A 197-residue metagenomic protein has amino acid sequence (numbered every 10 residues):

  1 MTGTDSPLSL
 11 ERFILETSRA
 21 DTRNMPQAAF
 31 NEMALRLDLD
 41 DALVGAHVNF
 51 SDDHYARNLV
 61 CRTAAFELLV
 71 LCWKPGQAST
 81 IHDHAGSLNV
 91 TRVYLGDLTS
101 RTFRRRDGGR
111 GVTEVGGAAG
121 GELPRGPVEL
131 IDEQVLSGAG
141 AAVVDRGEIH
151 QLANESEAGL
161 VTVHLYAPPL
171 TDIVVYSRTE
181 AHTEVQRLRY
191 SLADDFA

Functional and structural regions predicted by a protein language model:
M1-D41: N-terminal leader/capping segments at the start of a protein or of a new domain
A46-P75: A short glycine-rich, His/Asp/Glu-containing loop-to-beta-strand
L69-H84, V135-L136, R146: Conserved short histidine dyad/triad with adjacent acidic residue
P75, G86-G108, G121: Glycine- and acidic-residue-biased ligand/ion/polar-headgroup-sensing regions
T80-H82, T91, S100-R101, H150-E155: Short beta-strand His + acidic residue motifs that chelate non-heme Fe in jelly-roll/DSBH and cupin folds
V90, R105-I149, L188-S191: Short acidic-glycine-tyrosine-enriched beta hairpin
V90-R92, E157-I173: A short hydrophobic beta-strand segment most commonly corresponding to one strand of the jelly-roll/cupin
S137, D145-L165: Ligand-binding loop in jelly-roll beta-barrel domains
